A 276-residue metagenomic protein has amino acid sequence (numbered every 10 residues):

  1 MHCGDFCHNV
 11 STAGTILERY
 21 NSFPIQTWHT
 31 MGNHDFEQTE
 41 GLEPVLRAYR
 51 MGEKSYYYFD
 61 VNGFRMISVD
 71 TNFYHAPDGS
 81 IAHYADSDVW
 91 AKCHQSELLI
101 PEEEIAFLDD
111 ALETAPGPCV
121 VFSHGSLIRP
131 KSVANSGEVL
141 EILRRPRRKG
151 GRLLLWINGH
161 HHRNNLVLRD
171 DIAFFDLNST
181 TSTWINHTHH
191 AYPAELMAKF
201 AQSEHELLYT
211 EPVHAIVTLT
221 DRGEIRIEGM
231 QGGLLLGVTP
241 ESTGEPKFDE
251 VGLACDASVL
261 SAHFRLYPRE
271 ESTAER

Functional and structural regions predicted by a protein language model:
M1, C7-H8: A short, conserved beta-strand element in the Rossmann-like catalytic core that flanks the donor/metal-binding loop
M1-H2, I67: Redox-cofactor binding/interface segments in oxidoreductases and associated redox assembly factors
C3, D110-P130: Short acidic, glycine-rich surface-loop motifs adjacent to enzyme active sites
G4-D5, G32-N33, H124, G159-H160: Active-site glycine-centered loops adjacent to acidic/histidine catalytic or metal-binding residues that shape
H8-D109, E138-L153, R163-E204, V213-L219: Extended active-site neighborhood of metal-dependent phosphoesterases/phosphodiesterases
T71, F122-L127, H160-H161, M230-Q231: Short, well-ordered beta-to-alpha junction loops that form the rim of enzyme active sites and present histidine/acidic
A198-R276: A short C-terminal boundary segment appended to hydrolase-like catalytic domains
